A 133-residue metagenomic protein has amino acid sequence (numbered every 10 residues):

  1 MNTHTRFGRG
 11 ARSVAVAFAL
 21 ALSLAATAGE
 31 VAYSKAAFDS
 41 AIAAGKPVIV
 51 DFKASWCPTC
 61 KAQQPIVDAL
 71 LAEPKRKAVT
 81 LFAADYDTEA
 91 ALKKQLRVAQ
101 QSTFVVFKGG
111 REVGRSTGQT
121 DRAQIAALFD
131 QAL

Functional and structural regions predicted by a protein language model:
N2-A15: Bacterial N-terminal signal peptides that target proteins for export
S13-S23: Bacterial N-terminal signal peptides
E30-K46: A short beta-strand-turn-helix
A43-S55: Short active-site neighborhood of thiol/selenol oxidoreductases, capturing the structured segment around
F52, L71, K75-A90: Thiol-based oxidoreductase modules, predominantly thioredoxin-like and allied folds used for disulfide exchange
K61-K75: Typically the conserved alpha-helix immediately C-terminal to a functionally engaged Cys/Sec in thioredoxin-like
L96-V105: Structural micro-motif
V105-L133: Non-catalytic, surface beta->alpha helical segment in thiol-disulfide oxidoreductase systems
